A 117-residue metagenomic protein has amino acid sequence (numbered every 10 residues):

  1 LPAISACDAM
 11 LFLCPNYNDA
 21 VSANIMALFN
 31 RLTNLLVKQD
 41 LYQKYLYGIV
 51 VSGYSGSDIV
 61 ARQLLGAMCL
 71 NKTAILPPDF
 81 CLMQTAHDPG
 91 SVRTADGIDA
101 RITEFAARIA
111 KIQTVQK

Functional and structural regions predicted by a protein language model:
L1-K117: FMN-binding flavodoxin-like domain, especially the glycine-rich phosphate-binding loop
